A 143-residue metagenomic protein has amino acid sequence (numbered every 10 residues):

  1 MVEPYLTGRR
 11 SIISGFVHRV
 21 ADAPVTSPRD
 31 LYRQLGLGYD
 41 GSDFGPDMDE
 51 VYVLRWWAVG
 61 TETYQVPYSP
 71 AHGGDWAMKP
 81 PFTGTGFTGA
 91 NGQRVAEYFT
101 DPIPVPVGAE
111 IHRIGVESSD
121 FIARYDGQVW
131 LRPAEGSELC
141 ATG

Functional and structural regions predicted by a protein language model:
M1-V2: Conserved ASCE/P-loop NTPase catalytic core
L6-G15, R19-F82: ADP-ribosyltransferase catalytic core
G60-G143: Active-site or metal-binding loop neighborhoods of secreted/extracellular toxin and effector enzymes
